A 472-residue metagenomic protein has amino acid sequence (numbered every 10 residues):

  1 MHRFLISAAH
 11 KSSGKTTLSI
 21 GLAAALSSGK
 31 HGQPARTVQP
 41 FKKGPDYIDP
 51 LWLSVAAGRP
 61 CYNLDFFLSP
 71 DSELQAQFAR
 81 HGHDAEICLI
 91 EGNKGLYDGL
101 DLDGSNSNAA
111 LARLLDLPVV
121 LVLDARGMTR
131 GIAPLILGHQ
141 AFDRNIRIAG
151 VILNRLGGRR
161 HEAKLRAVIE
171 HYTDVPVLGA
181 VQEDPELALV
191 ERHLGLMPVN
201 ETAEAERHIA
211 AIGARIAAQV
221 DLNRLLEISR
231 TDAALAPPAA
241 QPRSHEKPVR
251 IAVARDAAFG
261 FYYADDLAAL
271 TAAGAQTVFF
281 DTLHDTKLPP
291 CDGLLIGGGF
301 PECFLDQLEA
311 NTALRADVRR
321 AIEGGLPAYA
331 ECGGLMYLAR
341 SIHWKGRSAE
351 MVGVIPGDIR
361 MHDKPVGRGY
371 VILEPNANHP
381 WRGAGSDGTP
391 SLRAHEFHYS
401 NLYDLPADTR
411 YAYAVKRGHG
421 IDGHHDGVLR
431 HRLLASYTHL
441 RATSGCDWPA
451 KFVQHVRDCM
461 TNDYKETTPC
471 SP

Functional and structural regions predicted by a protein language model:
H2-L115, V119, L123-G150, R159-A163: ATP-dependent carboxylate-amine ligase catalytic core
R3, R36-T37, P248-R250, Q276 (+1 more regions): Residues that mark the start of a beta-strand
K42-K43, V177-P185, Q276-L283: Beta-strand->loop->alpha-helix junctions that form or flank phosphate-binding loops in nucleotide-handling enzymes
S54, A112, H245-K247, F259-A269 (+3 more regions): C-terminal and late-domain segments of enzyme folds
L117, V175, E323-P327: A short helix->loop->beta-strand "cap" motif at the edges of active sites that frequently abuts
T129-R243: Internal gly/pro-rich beta-alpha loop/helix module that stabilizes soluble enzyme cofactors or their anionic handles
K247-T312, A316-E323: Phosphate-binding active sites in nucleotide-utilizing proteins
T277, P301-W381: Cysteine-nucleophile active-site neighborhood
